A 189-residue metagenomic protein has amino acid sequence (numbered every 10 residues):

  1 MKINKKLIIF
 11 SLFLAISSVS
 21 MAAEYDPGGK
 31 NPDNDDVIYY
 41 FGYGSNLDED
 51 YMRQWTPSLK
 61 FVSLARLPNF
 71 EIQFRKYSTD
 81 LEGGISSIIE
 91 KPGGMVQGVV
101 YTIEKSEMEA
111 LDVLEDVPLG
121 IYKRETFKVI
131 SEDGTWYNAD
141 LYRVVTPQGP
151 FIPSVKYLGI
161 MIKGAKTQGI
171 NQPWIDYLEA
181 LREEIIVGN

Functional and structural regions predicted by a protein language model:
M1-I8: Bacterial N-terminal signal peptides that target proteins for export
K5, S18-M21: Intrinsic disorder/low-complexity segments, especially N-terminal tails and targeting/processing regions
I9-S18: Bacterial N-terminal signal peptides
A23-N189: Glycine-aromatic micro-motifs
